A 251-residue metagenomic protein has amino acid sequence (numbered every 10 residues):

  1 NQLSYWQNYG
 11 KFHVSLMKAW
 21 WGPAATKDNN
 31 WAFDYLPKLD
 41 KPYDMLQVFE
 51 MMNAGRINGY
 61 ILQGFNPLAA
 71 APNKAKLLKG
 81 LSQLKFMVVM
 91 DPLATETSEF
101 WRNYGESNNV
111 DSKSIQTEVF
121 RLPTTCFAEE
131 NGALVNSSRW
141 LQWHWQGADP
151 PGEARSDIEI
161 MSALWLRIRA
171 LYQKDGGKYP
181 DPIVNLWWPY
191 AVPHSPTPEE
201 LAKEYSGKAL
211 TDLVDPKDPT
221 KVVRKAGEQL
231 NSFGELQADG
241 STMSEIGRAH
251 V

Functional and structural regions predicted by a protein language model:
N1, V192-R248: Long, low-complexity segments enriched in small/aliphatic residues
N1-G207, T211, H250: Non-catalytic alpha/beta scaffold blocks inside enzyme catalytic domains
